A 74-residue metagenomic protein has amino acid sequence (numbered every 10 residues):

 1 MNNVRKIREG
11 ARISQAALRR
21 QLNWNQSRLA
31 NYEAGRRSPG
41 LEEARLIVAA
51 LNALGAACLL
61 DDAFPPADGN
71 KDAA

Functional and structural regions predicted by a protein language model:
M1-G10, A57-D61: A short, Lys/Arg-rich alpha-helix, primarily the initiator
N3, S14, G40-E43: Residues that mark the N-terminal boundary/hinge immediately upstream of a DNA-recognition element
K6-E9, N23, A34-R36: Residue-level detection of the helix-turn-helix DNA-binding "recognition helix"
R8, R19, V48: The alpha-helix within a helix-turn-helix
R12-N31: Short alpha-helical DNA-recognition segment
N31, R37, L41-E42, A49 (+1 more regions): Short, charged recognition helix plus adjacent turn of helix-turn-helix-like nucleic-acid-binding domains
L54: Phosphate/oxyanion-binding loops and surfaces in catalytic or ligand/nucleic-acid-binding neighborhoods
